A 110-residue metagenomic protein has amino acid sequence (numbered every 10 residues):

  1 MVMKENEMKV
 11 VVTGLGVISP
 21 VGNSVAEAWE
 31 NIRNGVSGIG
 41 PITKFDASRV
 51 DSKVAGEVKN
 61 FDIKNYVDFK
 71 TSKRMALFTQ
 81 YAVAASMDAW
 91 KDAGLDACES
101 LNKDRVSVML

Functional and structural regions predicted by a protein language model:
M1-L110: Conserved "HGTGT" condensation-loop signature of ketosynthase/thiolase-family condensing enzymes that catalyze
